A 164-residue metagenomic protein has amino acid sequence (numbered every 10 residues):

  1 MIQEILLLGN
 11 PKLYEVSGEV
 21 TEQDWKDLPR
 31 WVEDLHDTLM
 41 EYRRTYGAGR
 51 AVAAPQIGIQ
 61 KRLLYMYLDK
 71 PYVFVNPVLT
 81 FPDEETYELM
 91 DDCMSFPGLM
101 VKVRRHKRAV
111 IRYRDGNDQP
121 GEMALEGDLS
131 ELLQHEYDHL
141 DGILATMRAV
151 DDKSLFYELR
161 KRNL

Functional and structural regions predicted by a protein language model:
M1-L164: Positively charged
